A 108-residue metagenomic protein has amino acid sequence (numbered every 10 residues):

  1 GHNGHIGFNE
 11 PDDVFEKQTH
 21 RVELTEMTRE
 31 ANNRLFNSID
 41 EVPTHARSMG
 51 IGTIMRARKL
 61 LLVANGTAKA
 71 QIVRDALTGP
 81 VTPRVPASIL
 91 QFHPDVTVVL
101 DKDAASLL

Functional and structural regions predicted by a protein language model:
H2-L108: Conserved phosphate- and dinucleotide-binding cores of soluble alpha/beta proteins, encompassing both enzyme active
